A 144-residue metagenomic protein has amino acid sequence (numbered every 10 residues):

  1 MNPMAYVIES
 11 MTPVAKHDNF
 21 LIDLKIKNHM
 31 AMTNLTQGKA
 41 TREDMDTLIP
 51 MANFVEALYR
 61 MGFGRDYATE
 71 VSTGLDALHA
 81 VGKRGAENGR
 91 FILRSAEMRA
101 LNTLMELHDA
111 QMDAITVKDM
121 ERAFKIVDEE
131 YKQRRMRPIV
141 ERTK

Functional and structural regions predicted by a protein language model:
M4-K39, D66-I92, Q133-V140: Short, flexible domain-boundary/linker segments around small modular repeats
K39-R60, L93-A110: Extracellular/lumenal glycan-associated surfaces
T47-V81, A110-K125: Extended intrinsically disordered, low-complexity coil regions enriched in Ser, Thr, Gly, Ala and often Pro
R90-K144: Amphipathic alpha-helical binding modules
